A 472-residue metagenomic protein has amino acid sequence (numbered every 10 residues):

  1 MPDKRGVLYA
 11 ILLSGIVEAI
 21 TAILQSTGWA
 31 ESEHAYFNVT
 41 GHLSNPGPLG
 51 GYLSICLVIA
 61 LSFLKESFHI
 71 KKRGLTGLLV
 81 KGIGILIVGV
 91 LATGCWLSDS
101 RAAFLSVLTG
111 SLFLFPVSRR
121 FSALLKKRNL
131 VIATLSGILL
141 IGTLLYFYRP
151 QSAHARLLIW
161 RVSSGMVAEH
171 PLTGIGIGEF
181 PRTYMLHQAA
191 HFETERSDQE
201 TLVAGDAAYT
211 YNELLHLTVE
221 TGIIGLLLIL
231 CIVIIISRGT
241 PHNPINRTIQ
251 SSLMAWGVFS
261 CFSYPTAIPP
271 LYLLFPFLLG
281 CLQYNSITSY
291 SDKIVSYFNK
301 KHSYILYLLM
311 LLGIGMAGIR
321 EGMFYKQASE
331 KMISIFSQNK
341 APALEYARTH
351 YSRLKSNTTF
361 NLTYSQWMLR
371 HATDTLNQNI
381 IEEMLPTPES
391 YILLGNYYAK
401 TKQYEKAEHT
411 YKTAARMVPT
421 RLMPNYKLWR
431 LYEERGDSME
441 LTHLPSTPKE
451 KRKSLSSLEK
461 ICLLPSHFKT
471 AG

Functional and structural regions predicted by a protein language model:
P2-F37, G41-F121, K126-F147, V219 (+3 more regions): Alpha-helical transmembrane segments of multi-pass inner-membrane proteins
E33-Y36, I177-V219: Interfacial juxtamembrane loops and adjacent helix segments that form the catalytic/substrate-binding surfaces
T143-L158, Y304-N339: Hydrophobic alpha-helical transmembrane segments in integral membrane proteins
A347, N377-I381, Y411, P445: Hydrophobic/aromatic packing residues within the alpha-helices of TPR/SEL1-like helical repeat arrays
S352-S356, L385-P386, P419, K453: Short coil turns that delineate tetratricopeptide repeat
T359-Y364, E389-N396, M423-L428, S456-I461: Alpha-solenoid helical repeat scaffolds
